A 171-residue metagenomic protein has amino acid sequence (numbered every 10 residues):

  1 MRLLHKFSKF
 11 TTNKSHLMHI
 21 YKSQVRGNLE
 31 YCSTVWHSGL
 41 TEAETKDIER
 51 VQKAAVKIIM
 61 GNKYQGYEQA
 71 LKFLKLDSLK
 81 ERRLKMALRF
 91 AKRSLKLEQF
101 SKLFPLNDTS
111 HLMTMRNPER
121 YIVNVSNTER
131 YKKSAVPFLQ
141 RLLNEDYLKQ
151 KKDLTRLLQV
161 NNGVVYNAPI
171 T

Functional and structural regions predicted by a protein language model:
M1-T171: Hydrophobic/basic alpha-helical segments
